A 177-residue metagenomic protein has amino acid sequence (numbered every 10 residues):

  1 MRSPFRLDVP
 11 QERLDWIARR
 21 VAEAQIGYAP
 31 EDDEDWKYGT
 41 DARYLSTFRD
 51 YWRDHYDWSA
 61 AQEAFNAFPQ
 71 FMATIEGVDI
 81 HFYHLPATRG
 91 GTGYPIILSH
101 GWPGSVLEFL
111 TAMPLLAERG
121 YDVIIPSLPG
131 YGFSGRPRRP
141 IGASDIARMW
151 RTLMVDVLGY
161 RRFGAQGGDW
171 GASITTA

Functional and structural regions predicted by a protein language model:
M1-I26: Mature N-terminal segment immediately following signal peptide/propeptide cleavage in secreted/periplasmic
F5, E23-I26, R43-A177: Catalytic cores of eukaryotic secretory-pathway lumenal/extracellular enzymes that build and remodel glycoconjugates
V9-E12, T40, I141: Short coil/turn linker and secondary-structure boundary residues
D32-A42, S46: Coupling/switch/interface segments within P-loop NTPase motor domains and analogous charged loops in nucleic-acid
